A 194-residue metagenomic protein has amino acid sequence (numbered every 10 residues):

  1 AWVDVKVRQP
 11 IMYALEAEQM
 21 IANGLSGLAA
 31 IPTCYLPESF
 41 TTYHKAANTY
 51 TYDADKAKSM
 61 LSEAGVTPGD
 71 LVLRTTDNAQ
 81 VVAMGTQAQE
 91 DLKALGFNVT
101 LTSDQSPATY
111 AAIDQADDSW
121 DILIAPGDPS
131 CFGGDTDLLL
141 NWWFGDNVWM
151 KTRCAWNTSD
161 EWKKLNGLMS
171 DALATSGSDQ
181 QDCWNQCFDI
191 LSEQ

Functional and structural regions predicted by a protein language model:
W2-F40, A83-M84, I190-E193: Periplasmic-binding protein-like
V5-Q9, I21-A22, T100-T109, L138-Q194: Extracytoplasmic/peripheral linker and loop segments enriched in polar/acidic and small residues with frequent Thr/Pro
V7-R8, M20, A57, A88 (+1 more regions): Short, hydrophobic alpha-helical packing/hinge segments within bilobed ligand-binding/sensory domains
Y13, A30-E63, N78-A83, T175: Structural transition elements
T41, S62-P129: Ligand/substrate-recognition segments at binding pockets and active sites
